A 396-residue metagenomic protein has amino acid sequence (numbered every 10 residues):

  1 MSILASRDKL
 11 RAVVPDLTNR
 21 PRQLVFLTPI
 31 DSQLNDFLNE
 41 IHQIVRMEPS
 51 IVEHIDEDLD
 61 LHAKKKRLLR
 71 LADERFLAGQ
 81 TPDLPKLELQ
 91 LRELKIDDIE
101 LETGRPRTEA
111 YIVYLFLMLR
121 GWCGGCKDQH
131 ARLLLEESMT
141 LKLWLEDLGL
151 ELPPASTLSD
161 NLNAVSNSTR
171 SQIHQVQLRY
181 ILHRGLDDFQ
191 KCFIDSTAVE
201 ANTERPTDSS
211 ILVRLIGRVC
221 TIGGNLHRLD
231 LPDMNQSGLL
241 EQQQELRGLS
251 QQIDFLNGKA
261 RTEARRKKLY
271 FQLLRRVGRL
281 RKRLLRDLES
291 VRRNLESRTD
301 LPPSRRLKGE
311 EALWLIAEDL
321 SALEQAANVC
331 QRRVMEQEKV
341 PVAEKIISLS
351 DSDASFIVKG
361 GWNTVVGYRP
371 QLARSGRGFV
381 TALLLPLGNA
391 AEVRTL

Functional and structural regions predicted by a protein language model:
M1-P85: Charged, often Cys/His-bearing segments associated with DNA-binding zinc-finger transcription factors
R7-K9, V13, L17-R20, T28 (+4 more regions): Peripheral, non-cofactor segments flanking catalytic/redox cores
L94-E109: Short, Lys/Arg-enriched anionic-surface-contact patches
A110-W122: Short, amphipathic alpha-helical "recognition" segments used to contact nucleic acids or chromatin
Q129-L145: DNA-recognition alpha helix
L143, L148-S348: Active-site- or DNA-interface-adjacent structural scaffold in DNA-acting proteins
I346-S350, F356-L396: Short, well-ordered secondary-structure "scaffold" segments embedded in the functional core of diverse domains
